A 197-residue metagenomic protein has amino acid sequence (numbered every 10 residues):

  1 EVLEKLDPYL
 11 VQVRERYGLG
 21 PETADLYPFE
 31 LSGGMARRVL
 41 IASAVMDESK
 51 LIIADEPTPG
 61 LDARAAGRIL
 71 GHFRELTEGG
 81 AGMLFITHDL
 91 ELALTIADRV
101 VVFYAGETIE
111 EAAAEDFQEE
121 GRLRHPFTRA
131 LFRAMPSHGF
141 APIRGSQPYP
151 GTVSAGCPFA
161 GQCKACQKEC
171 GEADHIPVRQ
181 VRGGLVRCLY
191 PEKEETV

Functional and structural regions predicted by a protein language model:
K5-E22, F132: Conserved ABC ATPase "signature" region
Y27-L31, M35: Conserved ABC ATPase signature
A36-R38, A66: ABC ATPase nucleotide-binding domain signature region
M46-K50: A short, proline-enriched helix->beta-strand linker immediately N-terminal to the Walker B motif in ABC-type P-loop
I52-D55: Catalytic Walker B motif of ABC-type/P-loop ATPase nucleotide-binding domains
L61-G139: P-loop NTP-binding/switch modules centered on Walker-like glycine-rich loops
E111-V197: Short catalytic/signature loops enriched in Gly
